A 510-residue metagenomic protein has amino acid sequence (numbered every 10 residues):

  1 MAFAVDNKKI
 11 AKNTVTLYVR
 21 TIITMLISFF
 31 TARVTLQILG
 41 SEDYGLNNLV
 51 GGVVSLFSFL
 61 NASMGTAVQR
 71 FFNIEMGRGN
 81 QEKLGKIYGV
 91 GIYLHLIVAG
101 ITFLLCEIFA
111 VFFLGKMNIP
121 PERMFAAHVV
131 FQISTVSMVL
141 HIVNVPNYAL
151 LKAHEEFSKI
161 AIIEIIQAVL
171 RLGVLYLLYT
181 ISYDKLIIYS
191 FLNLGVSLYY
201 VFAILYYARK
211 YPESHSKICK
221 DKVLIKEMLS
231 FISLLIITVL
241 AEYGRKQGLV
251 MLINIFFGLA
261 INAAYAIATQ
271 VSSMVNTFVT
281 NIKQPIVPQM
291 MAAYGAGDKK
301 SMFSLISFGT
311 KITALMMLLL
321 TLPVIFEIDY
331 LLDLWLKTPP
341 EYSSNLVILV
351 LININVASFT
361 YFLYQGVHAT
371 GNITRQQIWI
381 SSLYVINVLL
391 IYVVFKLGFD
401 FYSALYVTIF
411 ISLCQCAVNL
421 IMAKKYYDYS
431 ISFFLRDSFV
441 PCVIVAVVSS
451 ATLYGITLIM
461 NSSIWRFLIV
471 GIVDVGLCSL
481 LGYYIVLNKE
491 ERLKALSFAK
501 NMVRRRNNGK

Functional and structural regions predicted by a protein language model:
M1-A2, K424-S432, S450-K510: Membrane-proximal transmembrane or re-entrant/amphipathic helices at the cytosolic face
M1-I10, L186-I187, A203-K246, Q289 (+3 more regions): Interhelical loop/hinge segments that connect adjacent transmembrane helices in multipass membrane
N7, A11, V139-E164, I187 (+2 more regions): Membrane-interface junctions at transmembrane-helix termini in multi-pass inner-membrane proteins
K9-I74, F103-E107, A168-L172, S230-A260 (+1 more regions): Signature of the first transmembrane helix
K12-F29, L192-I204, A208, K222-A292 (+4 more regions): Transmembrane helical elements of multi-pass membrane transporters/channels
T35-S58, I87, H128, L186-F191 (+5 more regions): Interfacial/gating helices of multi-pass transporter permease domains
L36-I38, E42-D43, E155-S158, V169-F202 (+4 more regions): Membrane-interface helix-loop junctions in multi-pass transport and translocation proteins
A62-R78, A153, P212-E213, A268 (+2 more regions): Helix-loop junctions and terminal segments of transmembrane helices in multi-pass membrane transport/translocation
